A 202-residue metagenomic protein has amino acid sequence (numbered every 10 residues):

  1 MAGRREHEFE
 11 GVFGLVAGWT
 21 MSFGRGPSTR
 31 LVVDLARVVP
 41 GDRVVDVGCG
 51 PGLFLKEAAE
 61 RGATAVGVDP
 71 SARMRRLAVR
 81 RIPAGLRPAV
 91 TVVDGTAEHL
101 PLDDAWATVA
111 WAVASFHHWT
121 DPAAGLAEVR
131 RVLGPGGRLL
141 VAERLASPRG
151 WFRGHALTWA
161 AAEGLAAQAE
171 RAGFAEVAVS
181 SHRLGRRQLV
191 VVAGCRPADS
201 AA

Functional and structural regions predicted by a protein language model:
G3-E8, V12-R25, V68, R138-V192: C-terminal alpha-helical "lid/dimerization" subdomain adjacent to the S-adenosyl-L-methionine
S22-D42: Conserved alpha-helix/loop element of class I SAM-dependent methyltransferases that forms part of the SAM/SAH-binding
R43, G137-R138: Short glycine-centered segments of the SAM/dcSAM-binding site in methyltransferase folds
V45-V47, P51-H99: Class I SAM-dependent methyltransferase SAM/SAH-binding core
E98-V109: A short acidic, Gly/Pro-enriched loop at the edge of an enzyme's catalytic core that lines a small-molecule cofactor
V109-D121: A short SAM/SAH-binding and catalytic strip from SAM-dependent methyltransferases
A123-P135: A short glycine-rich, Lys/Arg-flanked "PGG" loop and its adjoining helix->strand segment in the class I
A193-A202: C-terminal lobe and adjacent flexible extensions of AdoMet/dcAdoMet transferase-like proteins
